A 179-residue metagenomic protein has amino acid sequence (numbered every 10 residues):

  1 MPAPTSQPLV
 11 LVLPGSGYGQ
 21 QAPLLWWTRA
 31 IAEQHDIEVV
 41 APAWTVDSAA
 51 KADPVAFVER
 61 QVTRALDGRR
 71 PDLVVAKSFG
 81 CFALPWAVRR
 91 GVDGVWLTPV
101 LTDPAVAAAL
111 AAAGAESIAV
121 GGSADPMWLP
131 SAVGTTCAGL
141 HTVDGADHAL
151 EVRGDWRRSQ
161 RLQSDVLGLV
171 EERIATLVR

Functional and structural regions predicted by a protein language model:
M1-P71, V152: Serine-hydrolase catalytic machinery in alpha/beta-hydrolase-like enzymes
Q20-Q21, G121-G122, P126-A132: Conserved alpha/beta-hydrolase "acid-adjacent" motif
L73-V74, G94: Conserved alpha/beta-hydrolase fold motif
V74-P85: Gly/Ala-rich beta-loop-alpha elbow adjacent to hydrolase catalytic centers
A87-G91, A108-A115, A132-C137: Short, conserved loop/helix-junction motifs that constitute active-site signature segments in enzyme catalytic cores
R90-D103, E116: A conserved short beta-strand
A113-G114, A119-G121, D125, V143: Short beta-strand/loop motif that positions the catalytic acidic residue of the alpha/beta-hydrolase fold
A146-L162: Catalytic histidine-centered segment of alpha/beta-hydrolase-like enzymes
